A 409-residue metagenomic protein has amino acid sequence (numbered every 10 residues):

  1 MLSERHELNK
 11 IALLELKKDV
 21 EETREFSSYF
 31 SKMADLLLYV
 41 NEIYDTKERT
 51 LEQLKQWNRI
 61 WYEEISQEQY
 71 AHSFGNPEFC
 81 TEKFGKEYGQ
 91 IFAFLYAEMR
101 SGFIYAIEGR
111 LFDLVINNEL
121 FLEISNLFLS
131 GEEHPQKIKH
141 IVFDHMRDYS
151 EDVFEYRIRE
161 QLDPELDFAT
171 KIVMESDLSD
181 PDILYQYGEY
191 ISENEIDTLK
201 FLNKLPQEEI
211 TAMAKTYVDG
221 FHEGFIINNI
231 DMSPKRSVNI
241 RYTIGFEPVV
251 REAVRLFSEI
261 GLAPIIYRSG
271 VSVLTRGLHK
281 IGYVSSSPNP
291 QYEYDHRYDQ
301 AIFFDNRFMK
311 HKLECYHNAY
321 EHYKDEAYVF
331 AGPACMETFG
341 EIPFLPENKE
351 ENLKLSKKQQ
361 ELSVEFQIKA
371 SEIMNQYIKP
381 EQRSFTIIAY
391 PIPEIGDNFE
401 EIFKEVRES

Functional and structural regions predicted by a protein language model:
M1-S409: Active-site bordering "gate/hinge" segments that shape substrate access to catalytic or cofactor-binding pockets
